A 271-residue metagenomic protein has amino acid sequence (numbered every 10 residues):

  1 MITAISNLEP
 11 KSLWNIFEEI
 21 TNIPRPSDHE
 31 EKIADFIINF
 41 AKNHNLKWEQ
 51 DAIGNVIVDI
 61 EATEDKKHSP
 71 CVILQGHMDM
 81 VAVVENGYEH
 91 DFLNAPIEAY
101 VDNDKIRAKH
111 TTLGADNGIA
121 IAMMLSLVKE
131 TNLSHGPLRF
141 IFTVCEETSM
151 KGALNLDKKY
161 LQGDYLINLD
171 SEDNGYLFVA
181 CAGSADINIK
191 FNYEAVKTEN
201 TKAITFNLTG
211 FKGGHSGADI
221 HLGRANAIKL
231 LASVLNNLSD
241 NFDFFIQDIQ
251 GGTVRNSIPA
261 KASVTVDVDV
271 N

Functional and structural regions predicted by a protein language model:
A4-K105: Acidic/His- and Gly-rich active-site-bordering loop/insert found across diverse amide/peptide-bond hydrolases
L8-N15, D28, K32, F36 (+9 more regions): Conserved active-site and cofactor/substrate-binding residues in soluble primary-metabolism enzymes
T21, A41, N45, A82 (+3 more regions): Structural signal for hydrophobic packing residues in well-ordered secondary-structure cores of soluble enzyme domains
P24, I97-E98, D102-R107, T111 (+2 more regions): Midchain, well-structured core segments that form catalytic/ion-binding scaffolds
I37, A41, I121-V128, L156 (+1 more regions): Buried hydrophobic packing segments
W48, L138, F244: Hydrophobic anchor at the start of a short beta-strand that flanks the dinucleotide cofactor-binding loop
D51-I53, T143, I249: Conserved beta-strand termini and adjacent loop/short-helix elements that scaffold enzyme active sites in alpha/beta
K66-T148, A153-D164, D186, K190 (+1 more regions): Active-site metal-coordination/substrate-binding segment of hydrolases, especially metallo-dependent peptidases
